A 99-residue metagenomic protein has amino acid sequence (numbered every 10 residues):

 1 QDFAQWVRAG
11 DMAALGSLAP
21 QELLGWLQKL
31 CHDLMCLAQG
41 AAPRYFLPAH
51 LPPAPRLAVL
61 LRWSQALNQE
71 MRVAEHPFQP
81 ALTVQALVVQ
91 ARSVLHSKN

Functional and structural regions predicted by a protein language model:
Q1-N99: AAA+ P-loop NTPase domains with strong preference for DNA replication initiators and clamp-loader complexes
